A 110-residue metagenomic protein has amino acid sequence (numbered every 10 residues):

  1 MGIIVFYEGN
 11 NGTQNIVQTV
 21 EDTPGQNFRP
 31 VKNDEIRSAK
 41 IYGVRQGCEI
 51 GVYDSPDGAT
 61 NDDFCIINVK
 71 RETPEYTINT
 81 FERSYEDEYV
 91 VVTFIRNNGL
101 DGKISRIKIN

Functional and structural regions predicted by a protein language model:
M1-N110: Compact beta-sheet-dominated domain cores in extracellular/mature segments
